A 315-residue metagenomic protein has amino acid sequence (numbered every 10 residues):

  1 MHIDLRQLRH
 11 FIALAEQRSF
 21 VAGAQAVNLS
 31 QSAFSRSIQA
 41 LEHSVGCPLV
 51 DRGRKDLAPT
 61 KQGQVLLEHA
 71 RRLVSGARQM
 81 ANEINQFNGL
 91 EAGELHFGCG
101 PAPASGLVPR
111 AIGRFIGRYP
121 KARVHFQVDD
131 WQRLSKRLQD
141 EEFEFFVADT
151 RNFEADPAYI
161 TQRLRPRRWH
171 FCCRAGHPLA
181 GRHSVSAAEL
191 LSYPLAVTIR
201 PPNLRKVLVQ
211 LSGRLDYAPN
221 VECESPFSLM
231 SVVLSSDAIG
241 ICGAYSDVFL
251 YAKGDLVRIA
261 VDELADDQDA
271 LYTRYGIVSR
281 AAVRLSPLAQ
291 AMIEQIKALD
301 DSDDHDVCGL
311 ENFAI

Functional and structural regions predicted by a protein language model:
H2, F87, R110-R114, Q132-W169 (+2 more regions): Short beta-strand-centered segments that line the small-molecule binding cleft or hinge of alpha/beta clamshell
I12-A33: Short helix-boundary/capping micro-motifs
E16, E42-K61: A short LG(V/I)-centered, amphipathic sequence patch enriched for acidic residue(s) preceding the LG motif
A92-F153, C223: Central regulatory/effector-binding core of bacterial HTH transcription factors
L107, V257-D306, F313: A late-sequence structural motif
D130-S135, Q139-E142, D149, P201-I259 (+1 more regions): Hydrophobic hinge/microswitch elements
D149, L179-A180, Y193-L215, A244-Y245 (+2 more regions): Secondary-structure junction motif
D156-Q162, R167, F227-A281: Beta-alpha-beta core module
